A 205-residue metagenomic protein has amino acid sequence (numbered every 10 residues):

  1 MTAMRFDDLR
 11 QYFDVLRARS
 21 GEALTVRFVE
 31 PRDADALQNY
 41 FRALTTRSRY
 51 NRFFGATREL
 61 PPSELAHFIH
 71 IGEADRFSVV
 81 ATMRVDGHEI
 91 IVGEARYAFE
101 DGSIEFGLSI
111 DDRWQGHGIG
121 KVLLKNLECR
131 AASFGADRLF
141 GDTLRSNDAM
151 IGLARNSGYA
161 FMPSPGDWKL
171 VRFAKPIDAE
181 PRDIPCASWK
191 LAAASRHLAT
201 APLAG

Functional and structural regions predicted by a protein language model:
M1-G205: Long, contiguous binding/interaction regions
